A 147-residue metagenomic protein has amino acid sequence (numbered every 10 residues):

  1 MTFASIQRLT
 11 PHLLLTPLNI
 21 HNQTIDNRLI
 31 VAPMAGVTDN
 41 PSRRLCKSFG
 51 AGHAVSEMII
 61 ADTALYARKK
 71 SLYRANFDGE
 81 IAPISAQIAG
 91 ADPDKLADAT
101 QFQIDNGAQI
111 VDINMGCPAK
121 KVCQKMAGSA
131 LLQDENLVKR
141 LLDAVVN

Functional and structural regions predicted by a protein language model:
T2-A4, T10: Ala/Thr-enriched low-complexity intrinsically disordered regions
H12-N19, M34-Q109: Glycine-rich, positively charged N-terminal anion/phosphate-binding segment
N27-R28: Extreme N-terminal starter segment of soluble prokaryotic enzymes
A64-S71, K120-L142: Active-site-adjacent beta->alpha loops and helix N-cap segments on the catalytic face of soluble alpha/beta enzymes
A75-P83, L132-N147: Alpha-helix-loop-beta-strand connector modules within alpha/beta enzyme cores
Q101-K121, A127: A contiguous, low-structure linker/loop signature
